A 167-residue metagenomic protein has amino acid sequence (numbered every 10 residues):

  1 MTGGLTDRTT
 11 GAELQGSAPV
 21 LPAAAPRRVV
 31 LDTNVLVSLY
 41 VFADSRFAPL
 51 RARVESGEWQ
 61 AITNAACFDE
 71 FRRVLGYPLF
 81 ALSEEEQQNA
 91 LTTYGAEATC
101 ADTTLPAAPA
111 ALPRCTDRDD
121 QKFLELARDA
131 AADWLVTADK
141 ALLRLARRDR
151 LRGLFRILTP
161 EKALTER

Functional and structural regions predicted by a protein language model:
M1-T63: Short, well-structured N-terminal submotif of metal-dependent ribonuclease cores
L36-V37, D69, L142-R144: Short, active-site-adjacent cap segments at secondary-structure transitions
S38-Y40, A110-T116: Short, flexible loop segments at the rims of nucleotide/cofactor-binding pockets, characterized by
Y40-V41, L75, A146: Short, flexible helix/strand-to-coil boundary loops that buttress conserved ligand/catalytic motifs in alpha/beta
L50, F123-L124: Short, hydrophobic alpha-helical packing/hinge segments within bilobed ligand-binding/sensory domains
R53-E58, I62-A110: PIN-domain endoribonuclease scaffold, especially VapC-family toxins
A65-A66, A138-K140: Short secondary-structure boundary segments
P113, D117, Q121, R128-W134 (+1 more regions): Acidic, PIN/NYN-like endoribonuclease modules and their adjacent C-terminal/linker elements
